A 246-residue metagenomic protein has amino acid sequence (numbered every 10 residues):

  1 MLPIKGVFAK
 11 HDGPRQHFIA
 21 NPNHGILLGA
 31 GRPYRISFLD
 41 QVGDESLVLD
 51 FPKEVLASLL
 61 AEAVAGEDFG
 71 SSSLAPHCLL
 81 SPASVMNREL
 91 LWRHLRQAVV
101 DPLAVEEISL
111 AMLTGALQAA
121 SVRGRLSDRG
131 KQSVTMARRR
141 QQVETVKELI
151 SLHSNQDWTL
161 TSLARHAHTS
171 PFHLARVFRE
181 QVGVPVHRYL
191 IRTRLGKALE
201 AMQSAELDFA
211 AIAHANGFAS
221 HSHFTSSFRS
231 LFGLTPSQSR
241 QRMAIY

Functional and structural regions predicted by a protein language model:
M1-S72, Q97-P102: N-terminal regulatory/effector-sensing and dimerization cores that precede helix-turn-helix DNA-binding domains
Q41, E54, G70-C78, V99-L103 (+5 more regions): Jelly-roll (double-stranded beta-helix
D68-S84, R93-A167, E180-R192: Short, Lys/Arg-enriched, Trp-marked, Pro/Gly-tolerant hinge/linker segments that flank
R88: Active-site glycine-rich loop that binds ribose-phosphate moieties when present
Q132, T145-G196, L207, A213-R242: Basic/polar phosphate-binding segments, predominantly the helix-turn-helix DNA-binding elements of transcriptional
A244-Y246: C-terminal edge and immediately downstream basic/flexible tail or linker adjoining helix-turn-helix-like DNA-binding
